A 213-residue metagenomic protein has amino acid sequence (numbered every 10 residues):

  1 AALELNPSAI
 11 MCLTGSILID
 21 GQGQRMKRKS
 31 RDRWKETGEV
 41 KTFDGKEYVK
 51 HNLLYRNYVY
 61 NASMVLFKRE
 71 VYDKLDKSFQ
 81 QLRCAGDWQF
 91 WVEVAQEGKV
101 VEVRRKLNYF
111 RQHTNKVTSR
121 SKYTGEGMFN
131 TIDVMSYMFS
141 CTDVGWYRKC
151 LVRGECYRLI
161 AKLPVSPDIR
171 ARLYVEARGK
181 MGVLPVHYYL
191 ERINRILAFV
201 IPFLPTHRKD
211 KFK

Functional and structural regions predicted by a protein language model:
A1-P7, L66, V183-H187, N194: Short intrinsically disordered, low-complexity coil segments enriched in acidic
A1-R33: Conserved donor NDP-sugar-binding/catalytic core segment of glycosyltransferases
A2-N6, L18, K99, M135 (+1 more regions): Generic helix-packing signal
P7, K35, V49, V59 (+6 more regions): Compositionally biased, intrinsically disordered low-complexity regions enriched in proline and serine
S8, I17, D44-E47, Y137 (+1 more regions): A general secondary-structure boundary signal
T14, R28-T131: Conserved nucleotide-sugar donor-binding catalytic segment
L53-L54, C84, Q89, Q96 (+1 more regions): C-terminal subregions of glycosyltransferases and related glycan-biosynthesis enzymes
